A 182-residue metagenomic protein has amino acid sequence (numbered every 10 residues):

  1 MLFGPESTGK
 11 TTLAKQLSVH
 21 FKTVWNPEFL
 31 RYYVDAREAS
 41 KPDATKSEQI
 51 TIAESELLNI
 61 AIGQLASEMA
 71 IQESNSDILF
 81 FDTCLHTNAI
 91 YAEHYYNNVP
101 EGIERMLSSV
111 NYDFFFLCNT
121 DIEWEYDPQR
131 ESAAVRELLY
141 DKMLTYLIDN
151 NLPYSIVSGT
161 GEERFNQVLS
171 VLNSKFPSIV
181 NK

Functional and structural regions predicted by a protein language model:
L2: Hydrophobic anchor at the beta1->P-loop junction of P-loop NTPases
E6: The conserved Walker
K10: Conserved lysine of the Walker
A14-V19, L57-S76, V99-Y112: Short amphipathic alpha-helices and their capping/turn segments at secondary-structure boundaries
K15, V19-G63: Conserved substrate/cofactor phosphate-moiety recognition/catalytic segment in nucleotide-dependent phosphotransferases
A44-I90, H94-Y95: Conserved nucleotide-sensing/catalytic segment adjacent to the nucleotide-binding pocket in NTP-handling enzymes
Y95-G161, F176: A glycine- and Lys/Arg-enriched "phosphate-lid" helix/loop adjacent to the NTP-binding pocket of small-molecule kinases
